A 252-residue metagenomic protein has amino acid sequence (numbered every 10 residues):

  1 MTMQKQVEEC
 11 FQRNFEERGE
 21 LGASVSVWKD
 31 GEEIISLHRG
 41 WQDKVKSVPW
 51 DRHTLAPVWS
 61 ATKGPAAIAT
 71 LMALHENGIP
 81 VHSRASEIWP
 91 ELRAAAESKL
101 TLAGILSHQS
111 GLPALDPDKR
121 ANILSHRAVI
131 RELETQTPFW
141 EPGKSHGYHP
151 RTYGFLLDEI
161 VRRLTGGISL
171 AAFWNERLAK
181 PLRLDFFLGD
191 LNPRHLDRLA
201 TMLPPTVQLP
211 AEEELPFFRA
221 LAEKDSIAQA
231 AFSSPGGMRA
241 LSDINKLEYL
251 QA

Functional and structural regions predicted by a protein language model:
M1, L55-S60, K99, G147-P150: Short, solvent-exposed loop/helix junctions and linker helices that flank or host conserved functional motifs
T2-V58, P80, R131, T135: Short, conserved catalytic-motif segment at the N-terminal edge
Q4, A67, H82, K99 (+1 more regions): Alpha-helix initiation and N-capping motif
E8-Q12, G31, T54-H82, L156-V161: Active-site SXXK
E16, R39, L71-I79, S86 (+4 more regions): Generic short alpha-helical segment signal, independent of protein family or function, capturing local helix propensity
K29, A85, Y148-H149: Short, solvent-exposed turn/loop segments enriched in Gly/Ser/Thr/Pro and often Arg
I34, P65, L71-P90, L164-N192: Short, well-structured active-site flanking segments
A95-A252: Short, surface-exposed loop or secondary-structure junction motifs that flank catalytic or metal-binding residues
